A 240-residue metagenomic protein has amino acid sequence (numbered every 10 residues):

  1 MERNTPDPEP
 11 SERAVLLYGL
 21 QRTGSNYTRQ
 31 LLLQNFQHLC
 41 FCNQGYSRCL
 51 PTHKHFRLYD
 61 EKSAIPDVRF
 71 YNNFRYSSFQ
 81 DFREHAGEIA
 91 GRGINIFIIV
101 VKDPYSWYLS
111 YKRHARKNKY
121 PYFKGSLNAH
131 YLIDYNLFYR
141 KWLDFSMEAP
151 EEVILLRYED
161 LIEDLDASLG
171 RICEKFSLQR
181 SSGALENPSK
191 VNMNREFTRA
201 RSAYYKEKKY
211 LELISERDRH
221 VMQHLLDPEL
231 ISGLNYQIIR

Functional and structural regions predicted by a protein language model:
M1-P150, G233-Y236: PAPS-dependent sulfotransferase catalytic domain
V15, V153-I154, K206: Short, functionally important structural connectors and interaction interfaces within domains
Q37-C40, G93, R116-K119, D160-I162 (+5 more regions): Glycine-centered secondary-structure boundary/capping sites
F41-Q44, S177-S189: Short, surface-exposed acidic
H53-L58, L185-R240: PAPS-dependent sulfotransferase catalytic core
E84-H85, I162-A167, T198-S202: Short acidic alpha-helix initiation/capping motifs at coil-to-helix transition points, especially at protein N-termini
S106-G183, I214, D218-R219, H224-L226: PAPS-dependent sulfotransferase catalytic domain
